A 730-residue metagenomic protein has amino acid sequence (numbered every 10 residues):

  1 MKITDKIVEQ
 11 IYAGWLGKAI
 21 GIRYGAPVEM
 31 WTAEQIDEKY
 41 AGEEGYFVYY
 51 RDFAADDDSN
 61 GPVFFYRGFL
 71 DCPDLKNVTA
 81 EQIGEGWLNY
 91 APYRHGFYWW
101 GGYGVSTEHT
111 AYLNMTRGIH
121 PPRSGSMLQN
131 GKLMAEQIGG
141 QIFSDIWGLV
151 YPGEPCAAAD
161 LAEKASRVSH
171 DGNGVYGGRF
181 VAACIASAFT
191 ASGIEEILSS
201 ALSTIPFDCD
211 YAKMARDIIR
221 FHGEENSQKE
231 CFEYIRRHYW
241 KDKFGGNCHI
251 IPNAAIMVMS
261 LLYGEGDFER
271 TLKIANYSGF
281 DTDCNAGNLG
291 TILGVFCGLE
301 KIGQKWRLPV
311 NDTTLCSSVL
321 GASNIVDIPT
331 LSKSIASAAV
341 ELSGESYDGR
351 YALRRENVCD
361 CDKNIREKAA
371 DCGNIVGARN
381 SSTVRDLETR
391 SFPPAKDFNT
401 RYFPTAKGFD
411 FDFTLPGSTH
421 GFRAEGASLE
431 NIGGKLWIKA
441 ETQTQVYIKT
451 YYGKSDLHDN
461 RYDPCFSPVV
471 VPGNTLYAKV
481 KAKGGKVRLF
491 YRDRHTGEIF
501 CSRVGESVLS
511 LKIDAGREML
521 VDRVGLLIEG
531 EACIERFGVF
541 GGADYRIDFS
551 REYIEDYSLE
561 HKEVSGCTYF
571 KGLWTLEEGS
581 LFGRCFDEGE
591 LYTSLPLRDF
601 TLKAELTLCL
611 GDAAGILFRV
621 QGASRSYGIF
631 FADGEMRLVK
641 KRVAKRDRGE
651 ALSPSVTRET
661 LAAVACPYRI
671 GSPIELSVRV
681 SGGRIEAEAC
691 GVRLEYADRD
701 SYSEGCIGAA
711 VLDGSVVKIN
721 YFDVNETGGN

Functional and structural regions predicted by a protein language model:
M1-R379, R385, R390-C501, M519-V521 (+3 more regions): Structured, active/binding-site neighborhoods that engage oxygen-rich ligands
V358-G373, S391-T405, F409-A427, I432-A440 (+7 more regions): Extracellular glycan-recognition regions
